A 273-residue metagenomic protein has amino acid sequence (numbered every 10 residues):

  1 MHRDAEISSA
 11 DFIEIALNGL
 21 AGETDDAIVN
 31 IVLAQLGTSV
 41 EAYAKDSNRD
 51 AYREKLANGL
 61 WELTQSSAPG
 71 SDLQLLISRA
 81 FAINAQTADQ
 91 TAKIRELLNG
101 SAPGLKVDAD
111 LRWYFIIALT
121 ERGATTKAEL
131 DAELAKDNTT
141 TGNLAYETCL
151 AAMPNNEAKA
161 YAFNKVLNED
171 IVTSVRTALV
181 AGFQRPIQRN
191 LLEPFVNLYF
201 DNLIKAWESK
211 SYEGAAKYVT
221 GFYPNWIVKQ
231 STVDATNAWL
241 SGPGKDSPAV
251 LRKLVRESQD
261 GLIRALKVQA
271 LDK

Functional and structural regions predicted by a protein language model:
M1-K273: Long, ordered, helix-rich scaffold segments
